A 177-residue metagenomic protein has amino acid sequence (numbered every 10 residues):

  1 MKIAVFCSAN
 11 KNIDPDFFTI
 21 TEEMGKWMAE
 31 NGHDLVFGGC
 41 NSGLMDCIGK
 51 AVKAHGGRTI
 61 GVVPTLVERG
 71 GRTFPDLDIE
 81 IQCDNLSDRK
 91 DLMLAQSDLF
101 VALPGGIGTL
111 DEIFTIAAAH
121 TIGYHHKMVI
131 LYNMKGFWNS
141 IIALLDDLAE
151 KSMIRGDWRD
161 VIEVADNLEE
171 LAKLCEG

Functional and structural regions predicted by a protein language model:
M1-Q96, Y132-E176: A cross-family phosphate/adenosyl-ligand binding-site feature
T59, Y124-K127: Short, structured loop/turn "capping" segments at alpha-beta junctions
D88-G123, I130: Active-site/ligand-binding-proximal alpha/beta "capping" segment
